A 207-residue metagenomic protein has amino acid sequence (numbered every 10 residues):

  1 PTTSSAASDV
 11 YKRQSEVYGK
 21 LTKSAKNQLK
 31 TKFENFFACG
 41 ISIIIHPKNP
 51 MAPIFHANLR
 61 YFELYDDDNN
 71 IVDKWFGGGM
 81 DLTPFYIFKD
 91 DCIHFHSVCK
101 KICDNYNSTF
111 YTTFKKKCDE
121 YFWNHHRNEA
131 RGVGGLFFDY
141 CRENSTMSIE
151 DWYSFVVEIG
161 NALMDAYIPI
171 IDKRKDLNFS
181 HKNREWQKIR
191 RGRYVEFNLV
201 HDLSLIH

Functional and structural regions predicted by a protein language model:
P1-A7, Y11, H207: Single conserved hydrophobic/aromatic residue that forms the stacking wall/gate of nucleotide- or nucleobase-binding
D9-Y61: Long, hydrophobic/aromatic-enriched structural stretches that serve as scaffold segments
E16-Y18, S42-N49, Y61-E63, P84-Y86 (+2 more regions): Short, flexible loop/turn elements at secondary-structure junctions
F37-G40, D73-T83, E129-E150, Y194-E196: Glycine-rich, often proline-containing surface loops adjacent to acidic residues and nearby aromatics that form
D66-T113: Compact, glycine/acidic-enriched structural inserts
K101-F155, A166-D172: Long, charged, mostly alpha-helical binding arms that flank functional sites
S145-S204: Extended, compositionally biased non-globular segments
